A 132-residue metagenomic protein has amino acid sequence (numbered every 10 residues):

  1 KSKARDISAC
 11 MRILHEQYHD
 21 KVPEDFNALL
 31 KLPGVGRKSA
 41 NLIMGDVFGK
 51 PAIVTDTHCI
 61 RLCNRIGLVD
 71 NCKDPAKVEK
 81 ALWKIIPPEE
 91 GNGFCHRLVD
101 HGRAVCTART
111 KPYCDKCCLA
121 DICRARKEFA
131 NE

Functional and structural regions predicted by a protein language model:
K1-E132: Catalytic cores of DNA base-excision repair glycosylases
